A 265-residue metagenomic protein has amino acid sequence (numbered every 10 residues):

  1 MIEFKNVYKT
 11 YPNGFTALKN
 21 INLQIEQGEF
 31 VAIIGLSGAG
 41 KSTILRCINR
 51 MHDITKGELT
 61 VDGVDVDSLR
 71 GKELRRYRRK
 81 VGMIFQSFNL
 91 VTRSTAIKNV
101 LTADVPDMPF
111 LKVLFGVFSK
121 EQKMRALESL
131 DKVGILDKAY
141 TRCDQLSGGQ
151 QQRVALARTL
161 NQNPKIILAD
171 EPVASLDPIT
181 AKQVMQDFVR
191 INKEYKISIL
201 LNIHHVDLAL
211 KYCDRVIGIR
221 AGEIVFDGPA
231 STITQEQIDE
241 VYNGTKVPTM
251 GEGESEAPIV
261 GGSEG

Functional and structural regions predicted by a protein language model:
N49: Helix-to-loop junction immediately C-terminal to a conserved catalytic motif
V64-D65, M108-D137: Conserved ABC ATPase "signature" region
R142-L146, Q150: Conserved ABC ATPase signature
I167-D170: Catalytic Walker B motif of ABC-type/P-loop ATPase nucleotide-binding domains
P178-T180: Helix N-cap at the start of a conserved alpha-helix in ABC-type nucleotide-binding domains
I203-H204: H-loop/switch region of ABC-family ATPase nucleotide-binding domains
